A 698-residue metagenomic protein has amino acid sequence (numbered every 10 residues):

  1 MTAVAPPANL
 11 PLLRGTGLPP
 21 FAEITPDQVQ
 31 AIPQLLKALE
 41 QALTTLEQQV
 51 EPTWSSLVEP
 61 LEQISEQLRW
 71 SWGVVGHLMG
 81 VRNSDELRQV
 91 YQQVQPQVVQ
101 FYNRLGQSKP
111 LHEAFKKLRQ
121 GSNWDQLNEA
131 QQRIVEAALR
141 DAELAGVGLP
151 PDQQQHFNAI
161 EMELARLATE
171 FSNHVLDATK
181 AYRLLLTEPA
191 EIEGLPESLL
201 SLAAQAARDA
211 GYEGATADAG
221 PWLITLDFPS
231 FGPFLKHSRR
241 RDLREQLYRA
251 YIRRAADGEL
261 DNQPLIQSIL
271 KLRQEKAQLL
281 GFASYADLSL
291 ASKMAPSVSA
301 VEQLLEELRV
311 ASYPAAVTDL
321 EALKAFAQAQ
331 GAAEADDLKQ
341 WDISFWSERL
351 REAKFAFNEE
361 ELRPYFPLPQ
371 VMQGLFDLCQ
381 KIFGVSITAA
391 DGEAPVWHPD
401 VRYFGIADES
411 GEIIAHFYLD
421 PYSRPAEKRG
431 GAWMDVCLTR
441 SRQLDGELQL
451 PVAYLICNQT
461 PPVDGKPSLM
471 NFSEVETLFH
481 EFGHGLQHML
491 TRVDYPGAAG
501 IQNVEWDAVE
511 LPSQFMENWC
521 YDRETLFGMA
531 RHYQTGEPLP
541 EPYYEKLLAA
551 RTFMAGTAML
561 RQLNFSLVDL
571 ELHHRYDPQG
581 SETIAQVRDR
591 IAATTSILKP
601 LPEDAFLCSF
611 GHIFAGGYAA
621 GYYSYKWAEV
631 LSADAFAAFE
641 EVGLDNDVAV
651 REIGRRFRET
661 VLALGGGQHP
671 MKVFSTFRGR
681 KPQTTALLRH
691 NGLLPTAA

Functional and structural regions predicted by a protein language model:
T2-Q30, Q34, P221-L223, Q370 (+9 more regions): C-terminal, non-catalytic "cap/extension" segments appended to globular domains
T2-S201, N646: N-terminal helix-rich structural modules
A3, L450-V452, F472: Alpha-helical segments
L13-D27, G76-V94, K117-A159, T225-P264 (+6 more regions): Short His/Asp/Glu-rich catalytic/ion-coordination signatures at enzyme active sites or charged loops
K37, Q41, T45-P52, Q67-S84 (+25 more regions): Intrinsically disordered or highly flexible coil/loop and linker segments, enriched in small and charged/polar residues
E66-H77, E136, R140, R249 (+3 more regions): Short, hydrophobic/amphipathic alpha-helical patches that form generic packing surfaces within helical domains
A130, I134, E163-T169, N173 (+10 more regions): Active-site-proximal, well-structured secondary-structure segments within enzyme catalytic domains
T460-L478: Short pre-active-site segment immediately N-terminal to the catalytic Zn-binding motif
